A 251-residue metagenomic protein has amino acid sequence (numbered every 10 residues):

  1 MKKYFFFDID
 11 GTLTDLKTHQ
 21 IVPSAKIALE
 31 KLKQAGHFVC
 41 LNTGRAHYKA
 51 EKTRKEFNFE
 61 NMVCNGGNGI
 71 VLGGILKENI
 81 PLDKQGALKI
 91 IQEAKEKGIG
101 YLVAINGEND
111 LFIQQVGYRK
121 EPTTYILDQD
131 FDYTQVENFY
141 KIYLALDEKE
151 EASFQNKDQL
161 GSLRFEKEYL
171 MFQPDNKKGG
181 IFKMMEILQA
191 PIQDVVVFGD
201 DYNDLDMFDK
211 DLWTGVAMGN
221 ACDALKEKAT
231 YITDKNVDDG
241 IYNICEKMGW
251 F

Functional and structural regions predicted by a protein language model:
M1-K2, M171, K178-F251: Mg2+-dependent phosphoryl-transfer enzymes with acidic/Ser/Thr/Gly-rich catalytic loops
K3-T18, F208: Asp-based phosphoryl-transfer active-site loop
L16, Q20-G117: Active-site phosphate-binding/coordination module
R45, E148, A221: Residues in the short beta-alpha loop(s) of Rossmann-like NAD(P)-binding domains
F57-N58, G66, N156-L160, K210-L212 (+1 more regions): Short, structured coil segments at secondary-structure junctions
F59-G67, I80, P122-T123, L163-F165 (+1 more regions): Short hydrophobic/aromatic-enriched beta-strand-loop microsegments
E93, K97-K210: Conserved acidic, metal-coordinating active-site core of Asp-based, Mg2+-dependent phosphoryl-transfer enzymes
